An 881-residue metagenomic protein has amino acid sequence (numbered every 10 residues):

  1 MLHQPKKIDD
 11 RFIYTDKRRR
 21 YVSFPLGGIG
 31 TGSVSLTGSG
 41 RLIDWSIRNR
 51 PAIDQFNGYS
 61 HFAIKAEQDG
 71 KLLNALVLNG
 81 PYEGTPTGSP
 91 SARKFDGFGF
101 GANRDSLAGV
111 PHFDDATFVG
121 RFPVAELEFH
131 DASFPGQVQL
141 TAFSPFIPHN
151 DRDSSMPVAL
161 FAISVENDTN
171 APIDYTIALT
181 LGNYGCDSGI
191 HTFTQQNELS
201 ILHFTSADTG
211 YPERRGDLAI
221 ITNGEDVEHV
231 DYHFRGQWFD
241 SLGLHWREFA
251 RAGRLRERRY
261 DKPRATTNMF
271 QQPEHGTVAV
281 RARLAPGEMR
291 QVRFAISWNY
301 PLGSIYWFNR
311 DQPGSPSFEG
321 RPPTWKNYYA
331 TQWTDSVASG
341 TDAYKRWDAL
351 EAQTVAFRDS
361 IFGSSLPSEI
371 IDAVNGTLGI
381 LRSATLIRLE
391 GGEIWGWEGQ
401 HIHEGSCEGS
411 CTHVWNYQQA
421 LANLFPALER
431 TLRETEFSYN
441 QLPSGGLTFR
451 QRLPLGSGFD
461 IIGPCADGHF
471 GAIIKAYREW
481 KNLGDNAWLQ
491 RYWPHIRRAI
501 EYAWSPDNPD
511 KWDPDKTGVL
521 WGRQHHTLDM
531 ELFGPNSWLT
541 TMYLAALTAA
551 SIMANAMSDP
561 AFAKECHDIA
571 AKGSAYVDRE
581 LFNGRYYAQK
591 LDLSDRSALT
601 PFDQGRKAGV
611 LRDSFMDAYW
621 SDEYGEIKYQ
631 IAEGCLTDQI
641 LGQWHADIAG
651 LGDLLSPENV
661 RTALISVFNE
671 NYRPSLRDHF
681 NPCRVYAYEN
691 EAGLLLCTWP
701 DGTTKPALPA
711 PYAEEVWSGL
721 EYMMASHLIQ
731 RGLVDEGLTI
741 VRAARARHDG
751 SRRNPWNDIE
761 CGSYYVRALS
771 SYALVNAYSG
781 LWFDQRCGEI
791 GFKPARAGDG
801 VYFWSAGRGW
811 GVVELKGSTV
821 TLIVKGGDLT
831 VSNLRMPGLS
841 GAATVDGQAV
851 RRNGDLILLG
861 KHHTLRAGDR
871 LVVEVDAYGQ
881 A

Functional and structural regions predicted by a protein language model:
M1-I8, I13-D16, V22, E126 (+8 more regions): Acidic/polar, glycine-enriched structural segments that form the non-catalytic walls/loops of the carbohydrate-binding
F12-N57, R256-H275, R281, E288 (+11 more regions): Substrate-binding groove/exosite segments of carbohydrate-active enzymes
I29-D105, D208-E257, N327-A330, T334-V337: Acidic-aromatic substrate-binding/catalytic surfaces of carbohydrate-active enzymes
I29-S33, S39-D44, K71, N170-D174 (+4 more regions): Primarily extracytoplasmic ectodomains and periplasmic/lumenal surface modules that are beta-strand-rich
R41-I43, N49-I53, N57-L72, L76-V77 (+10 more regions): Non-catalytic C-terminal accessory modules of carbohydrate-active enzymes
T517-M557, E565-Y576: Hydrophobic, small-residue-rich alpha-helical packing segments that form membrane-like cores
A554-M557, I569-R677, V766-G847, R851-L856 (+1 more regions): Carbohydrate-active enzyme catalytic cores, enriched for enzymes that act on polyanionic acidic polysaccharides
